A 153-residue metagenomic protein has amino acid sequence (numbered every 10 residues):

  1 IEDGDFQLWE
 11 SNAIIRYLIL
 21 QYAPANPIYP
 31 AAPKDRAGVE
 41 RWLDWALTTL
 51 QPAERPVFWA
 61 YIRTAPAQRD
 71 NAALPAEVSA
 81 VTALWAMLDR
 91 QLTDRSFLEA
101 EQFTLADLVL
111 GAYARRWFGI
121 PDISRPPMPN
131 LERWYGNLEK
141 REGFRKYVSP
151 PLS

Functional and structural regions predicted by a protein language model:
I1, D107, R141: Conserved G/P- and acidic residue-centered "switch" motifs that form tight phosphate/ATP-binding loops in soluble
I1-A72, D89: GST-like domain detector, emphasizing the conserved glutathione-binding G-site in the N-terminal thioredoxin-like
E2, N71-V78, F97, I120-S124: Active-site rim elements
Q21, A25, A65, D94-R95 (+1 more regions): Alpha-helix C-capping/helix-to-loop hinge sites
P24, R90-Q102, E142-V148: Surface-exposed helix-capping loop/turn segments at secondary-structure junctions
Y29-G38, W42, A76, D94-A106: All-alpha amphipathic helical-bundle segments outside canonical DNA-binding/catalytic cores that form hydrophobic
T49, A53-F58, L98-D122, P127 (+2 more regions): GST superfamily/GST-like fold recognition
A73-L92: Amphipathic alpha-helical packing segments from all-alpha helical-bundle domains
